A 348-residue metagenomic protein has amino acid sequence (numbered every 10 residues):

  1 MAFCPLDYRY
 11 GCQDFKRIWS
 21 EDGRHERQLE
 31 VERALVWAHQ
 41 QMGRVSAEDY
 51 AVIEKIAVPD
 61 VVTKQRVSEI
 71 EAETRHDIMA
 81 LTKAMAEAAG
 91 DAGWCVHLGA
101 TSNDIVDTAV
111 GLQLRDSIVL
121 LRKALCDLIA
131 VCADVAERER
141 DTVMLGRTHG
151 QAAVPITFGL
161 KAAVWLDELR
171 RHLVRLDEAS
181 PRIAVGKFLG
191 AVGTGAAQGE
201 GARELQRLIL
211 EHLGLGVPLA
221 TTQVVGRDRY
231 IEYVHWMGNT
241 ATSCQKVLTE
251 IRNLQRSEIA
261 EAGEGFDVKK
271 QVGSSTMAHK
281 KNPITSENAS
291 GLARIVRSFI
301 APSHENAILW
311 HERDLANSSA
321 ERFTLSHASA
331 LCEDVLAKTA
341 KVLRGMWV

Functional and structural regions predicted by a protein language model:
M1-L189, G195-A196, G201-L208, V217 (+2 more regions): A helix-coil-helix interface module used to build multimeric assemblies and to scaffold catalytic/cofactor sites
A34-A38, A84, A88, V131 (+12 more regions): Generic, well-ordered alpha-helical scaffold segments in large soluble proteins
A47-Y50, E261-F266, A337-V348: A glycine-biased, small/acidic residue-tolerant capping/turn segment at secondary-structure junctions
R115-R122, C126, A133, A163-L166 (+7 more regions): Short amphipathic alpha-helical segments with heptad-repeat character
A133, E137-R140, P181-A184, R252 (+3 more regions): Alpha-helical coiled-coil oligomerization motifs
A162, Q206-G226, Y233, M237-T240: Conserved beta-strand/loop scaffold segments within soluble protein domains that form the structured core and edges
H172, L176, G190, Q223-N317: Glycine-rich anion/phosphate-binding loop at the beta-strand->alpha-helix junction
I295-V348: Long, amphipathic alpha-helical stalk/connector segments used for oligomerization, subunit docking, or mechanical
